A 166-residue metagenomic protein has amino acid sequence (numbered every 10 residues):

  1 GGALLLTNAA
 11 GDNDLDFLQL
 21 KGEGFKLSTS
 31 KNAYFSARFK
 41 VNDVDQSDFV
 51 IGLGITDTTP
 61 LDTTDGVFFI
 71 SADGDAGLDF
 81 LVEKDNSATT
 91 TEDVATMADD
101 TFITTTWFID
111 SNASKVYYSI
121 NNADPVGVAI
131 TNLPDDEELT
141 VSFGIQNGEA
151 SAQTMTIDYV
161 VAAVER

Functional and structural regions predicted by a protein language model:
G1-A3: Extracellular glycan-recognition surfaces and repeat-rich motifs
L5-D79: Secretory/extracellular carbohydrate-interaction modules and structurally similar beta-sandwich "look-alikes"
L6, L20-L27, T90-M97, V128-T131: Beta-strand-rich interaction surfaces with strong enrichment in secreted/lumenal proteins
F35-A37, D100-S111, V116-Y118: Short tryptophan-centered beta-strand motifs in secreted/extracellular beta-sheet-rich domains of glycan-recognition
G52-G54, F68-A72, F80-E83, F108-D110 (+3 more regions): Beta-strand-rich, repetitive solenoid scaffolds
V82-T104: Short, aromatic/His-centered strand-loop micro-motif at the edge of beta-sheets
Y117, G148-D158: Extracellular carbohydrate recognition
I120-T140: Short, solvent-exposed beta-strand-to-loop segments that form ligand-recognition rims of beta-rich domains
